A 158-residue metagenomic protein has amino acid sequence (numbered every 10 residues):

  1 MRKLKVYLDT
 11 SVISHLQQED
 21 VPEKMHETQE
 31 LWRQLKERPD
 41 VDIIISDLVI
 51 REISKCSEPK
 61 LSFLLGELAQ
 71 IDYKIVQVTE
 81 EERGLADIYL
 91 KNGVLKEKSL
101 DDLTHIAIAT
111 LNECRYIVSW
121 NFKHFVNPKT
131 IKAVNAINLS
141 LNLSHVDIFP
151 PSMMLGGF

Functional and structural regions predicted by a protein language model:
M1-I45, S54-G66, K91-E97, I131-V134 (+1 more regions): Short, well-structured N-terminal submotif of metal-dependent ribonuclease cores
R2, E19-D20, H26, N112-F158: Acidic, PIN/NYN-like endoribonuclease modules and their adjacent C-terminal/linker elements
T10, D47, W120-F122: Short secondary-structure boundary segments
E37-P39, A69, L139-N142: Short, structurally constrained coil/turn elements that cap an alpha-helix or connect an alpha-helix to the following
F63-E67, K74-Q77, I148-P150: Extended, non-globular alpha-helical segments
Y73-I131, L155: Active-site neighborhoods of divalent-metal-dependent phosphate/nucleic-acid chemistry enzymes
